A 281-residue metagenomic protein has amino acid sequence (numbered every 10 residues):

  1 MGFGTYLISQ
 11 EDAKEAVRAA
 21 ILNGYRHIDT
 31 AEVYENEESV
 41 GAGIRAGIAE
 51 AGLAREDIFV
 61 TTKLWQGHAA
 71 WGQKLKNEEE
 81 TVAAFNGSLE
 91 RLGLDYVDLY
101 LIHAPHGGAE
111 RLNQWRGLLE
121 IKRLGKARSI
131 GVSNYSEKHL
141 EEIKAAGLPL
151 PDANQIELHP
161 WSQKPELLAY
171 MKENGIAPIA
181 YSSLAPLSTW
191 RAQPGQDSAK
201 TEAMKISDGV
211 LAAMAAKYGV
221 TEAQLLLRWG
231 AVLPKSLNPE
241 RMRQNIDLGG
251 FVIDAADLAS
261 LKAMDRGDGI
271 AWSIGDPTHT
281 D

Functional and structural regions predicted by a protein language model:
M1-I58, L184-L187, D281: N-terminal binding-site loop/beta-alpha segment at the start of enzyme catalytic domains that lines or forms
L7-D12, A31-S39, G67-E78, H106-E110 (+2 more regions): Acidic-and-aromatic substrate-binding clefts and catalytic sites of carbohydrate-active enzymes
I8-I21, K74-L92, L140-E141: Short, acidic/polar
Y25, L94-V97, A127, P151: A structural motif
G41-R55, N86-G93, E120-K122, I143-G147 (+1 more regions): Acidic (Asp/Glu)-rich catalytic clusters
A54-A69, Y100, P105, N134 (+1 more regions): A short, structured active-site edge motif that brings together acidic residues
L92-G108: Active-site groove signature of glycoside hydrolases
P105-D281: Beta/alpha (TIM)-barrel catalytic core signal, keyed to glycine-rich beta->alpha loops juxtaposed to Asp/Glu that bind
